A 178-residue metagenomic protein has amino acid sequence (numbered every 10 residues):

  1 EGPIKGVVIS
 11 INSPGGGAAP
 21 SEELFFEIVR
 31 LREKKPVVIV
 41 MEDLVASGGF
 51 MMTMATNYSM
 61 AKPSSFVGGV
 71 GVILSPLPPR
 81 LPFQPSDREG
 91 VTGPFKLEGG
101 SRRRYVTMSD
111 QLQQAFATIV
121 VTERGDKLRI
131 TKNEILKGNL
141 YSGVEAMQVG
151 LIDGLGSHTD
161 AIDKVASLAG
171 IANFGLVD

Functional and structural regions predicted by a protein language model:
E1-K35, L44-D126, G175-D178: Small-residue-centered hinge/linker elements
V40-A46, E134-G138: Glycine-rich beta-to-alpha transition loops that act as phosphate-gripper elements at the mouths of alpha/beta enzyme
S59-A61, I152-H158: Short acidic-hydrophobic, aromatic-tinged amphipathic segments that line or gate anion-handling sites
M108, L112, D153-G154, L168: Histidine kinase transmitter module recognition
F116-Q148: Secondary-structure end/capping motifs
S157-S167: A ligand-binding cleft/hinge motif common to bilobed small-molecule-binding domains
V165-D178: Intrinsically disordered, low-complexity segments enriched in small/flexible residues
